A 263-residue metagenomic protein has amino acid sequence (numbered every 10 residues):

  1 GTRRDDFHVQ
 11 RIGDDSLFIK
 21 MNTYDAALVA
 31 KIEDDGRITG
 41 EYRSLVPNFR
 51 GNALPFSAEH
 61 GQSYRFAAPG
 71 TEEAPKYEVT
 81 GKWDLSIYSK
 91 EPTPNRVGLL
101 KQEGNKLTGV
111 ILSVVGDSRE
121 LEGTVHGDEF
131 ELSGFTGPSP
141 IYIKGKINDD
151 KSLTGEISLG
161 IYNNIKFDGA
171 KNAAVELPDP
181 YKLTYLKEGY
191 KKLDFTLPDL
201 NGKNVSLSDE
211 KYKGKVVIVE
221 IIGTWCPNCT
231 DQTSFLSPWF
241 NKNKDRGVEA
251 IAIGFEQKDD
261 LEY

Functional and structural regions predicted by a protein language model:
G1-E33, A68-K146: Central antiparallel beta-sheet cores of small beta-barrel/beta-sandwich binding domains
A30, D35-L45, F49-A58, G155: Hydrophobic or amphipathic alpha-helical targeting/insertion segments
L45-N48, K90-E91, G160-Y162: Short glycine/acidic-enriched loop and turn motifs that connect beta-strands
N48, N52-I87, P180-K187, K192-F195: Surface-exposed beta-loop interaction hotspot
N172-D209: N-terminal "domain-start" segment that seeds a small globular fold
V205-T230, L236: Short active-site neighborhood of thiol/selenol oxidoreductases, capturing the structured segment around
D231-Y263: Structural microenvironment flanking redox-active thiols in thiol-disulfide oxidoreductases
